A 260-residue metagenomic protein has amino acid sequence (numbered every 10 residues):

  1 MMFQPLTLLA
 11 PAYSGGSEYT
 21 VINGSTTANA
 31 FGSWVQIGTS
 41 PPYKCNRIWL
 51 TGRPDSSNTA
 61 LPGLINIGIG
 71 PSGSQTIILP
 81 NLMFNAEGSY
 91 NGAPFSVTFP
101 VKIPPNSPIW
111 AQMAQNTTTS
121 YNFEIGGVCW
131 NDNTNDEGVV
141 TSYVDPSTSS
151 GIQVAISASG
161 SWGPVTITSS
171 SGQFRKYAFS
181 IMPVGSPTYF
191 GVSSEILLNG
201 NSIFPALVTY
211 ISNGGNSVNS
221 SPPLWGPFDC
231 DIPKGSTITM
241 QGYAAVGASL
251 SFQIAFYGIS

Functional and structural regions predicted by a protein language model:
M1-S260: Beta-strand-centric surfaces of beta-sandwich/beta-rich domains
